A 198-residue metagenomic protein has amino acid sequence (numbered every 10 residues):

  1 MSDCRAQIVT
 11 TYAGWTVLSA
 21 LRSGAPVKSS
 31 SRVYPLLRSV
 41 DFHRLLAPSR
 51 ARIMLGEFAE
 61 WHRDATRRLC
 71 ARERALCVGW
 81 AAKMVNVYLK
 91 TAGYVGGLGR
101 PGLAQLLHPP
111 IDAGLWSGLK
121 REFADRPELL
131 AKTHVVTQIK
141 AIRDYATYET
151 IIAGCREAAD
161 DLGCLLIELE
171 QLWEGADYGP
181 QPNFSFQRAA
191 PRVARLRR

Functional and structural regions predicted by a protein language model:
M1-A75: Phosphate/adenylate-binding glycine loop and adjacent helical scaffold
M1-S19, G24-K28, E73-N86, K90-T91 (+2 more regions): C-terminal accessory module of base-excision DNA glycosylases/AP lyases that mediates lesion recognition and DNA
